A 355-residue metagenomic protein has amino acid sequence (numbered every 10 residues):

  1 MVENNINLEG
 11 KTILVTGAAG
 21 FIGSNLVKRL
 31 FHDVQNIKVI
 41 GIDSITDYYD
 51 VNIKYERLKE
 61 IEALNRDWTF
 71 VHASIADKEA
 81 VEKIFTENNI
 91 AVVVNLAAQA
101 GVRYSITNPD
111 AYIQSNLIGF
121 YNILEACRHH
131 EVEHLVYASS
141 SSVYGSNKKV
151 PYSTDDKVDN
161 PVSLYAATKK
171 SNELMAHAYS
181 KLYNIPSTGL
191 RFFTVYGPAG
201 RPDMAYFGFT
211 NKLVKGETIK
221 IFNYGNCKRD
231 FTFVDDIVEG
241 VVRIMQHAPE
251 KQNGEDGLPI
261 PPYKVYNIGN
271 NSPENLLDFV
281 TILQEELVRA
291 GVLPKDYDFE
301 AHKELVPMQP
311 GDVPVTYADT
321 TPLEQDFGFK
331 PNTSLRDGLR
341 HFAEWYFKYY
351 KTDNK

Functional and structural regions predicted by a protein language model:
M1-V195, E274, T281-I282, V315 (+2 more regions): N-terminal Rossmann-like NAD(P)+-binding domain of SDR-like oxidoreductases, especially those catalyzing
V2-I6, D33, A73, L213-K355: C-terminal substrate-binding subdomain of Rossmann-fold SDR/epimerase-dehydratase oxidoreductases
L8, I53, T107, S115 (+6 more regions): A generic fold-level signal
A80, A111, I118, K157 (+5 more regions): Residue-level recognition of oxygen-bearing side chains
E133-V136, G145-K149, N184, G200 (+2 more regions): Proline-centered turn/helix-capping motifs that create local helix->coil transitions or kinks
V150-P151, P202-T210: A glycine/serine/threonine-rich, flexible loop-to-helix segment that serves as the NAD(P) cofactor-binding "lid"
P161-T168, F192, P198, P202-Y206 (+1 more regions): The catalytic Tyr-centered alpha-helix of NAD(P)H-dependent dehydrogenases
